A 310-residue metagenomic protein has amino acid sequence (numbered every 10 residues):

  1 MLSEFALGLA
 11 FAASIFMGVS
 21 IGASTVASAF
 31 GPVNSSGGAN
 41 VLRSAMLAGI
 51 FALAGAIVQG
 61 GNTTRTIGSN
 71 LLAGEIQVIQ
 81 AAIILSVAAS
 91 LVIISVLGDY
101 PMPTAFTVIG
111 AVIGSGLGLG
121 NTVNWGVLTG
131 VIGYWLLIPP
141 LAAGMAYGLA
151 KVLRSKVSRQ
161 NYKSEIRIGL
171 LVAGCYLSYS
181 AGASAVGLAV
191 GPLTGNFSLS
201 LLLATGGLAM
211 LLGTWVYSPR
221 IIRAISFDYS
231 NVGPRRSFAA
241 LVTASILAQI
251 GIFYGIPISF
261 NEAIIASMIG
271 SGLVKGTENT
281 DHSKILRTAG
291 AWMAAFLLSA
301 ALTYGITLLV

Functional and structural regions predicted by a protein language model:
M1-V310: Multi-pass alpha-helical transmembrane bundle typical of ion/small-solute transporters and intramembrane aspartyl
